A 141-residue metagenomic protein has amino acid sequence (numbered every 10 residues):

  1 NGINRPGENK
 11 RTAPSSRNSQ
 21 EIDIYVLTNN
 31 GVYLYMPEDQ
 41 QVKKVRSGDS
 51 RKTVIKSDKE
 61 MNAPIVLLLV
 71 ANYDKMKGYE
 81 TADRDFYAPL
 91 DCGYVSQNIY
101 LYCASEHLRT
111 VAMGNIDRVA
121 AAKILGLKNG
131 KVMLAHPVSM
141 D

Functional and structural regions predicted by a protein language model:
N1-A63: N-terminal amphipathic, basic helical "cap/leader" segment at the start of enzyme domains
G2-G7, A104, L108-V111, K128: Bacterial peptidoglycan biogenesis and beta-lactam-recognition machinery
P14, N18, I116-I124: Beta-rich nucleic-acid/ligand-interaction surfaces
E21, P64-V66, V132-A135: A residue-level signal for beta-strand positions that form part of recognition/binding surfaces within mature
I24, L67-M76, E80-A121: Small-aliphatic-rich amphipathic alpha-helix that forms the alpha element of a beta-alpha
N29-G31, P37-E38, V70-D74, I116 (+1 more regions): Solvent-exposed coil/turn segments that connect beta secondary-structure elements in extracytoplasmic/periplasmic
K43-R46, K52-V54, D85-L90, G130-M133: Short, low-complexity, polar/charged sequence segments that are solvent-exposed and flexible
G126-D141: A glycine-rich helix N-cap at a beta->alpha junction
